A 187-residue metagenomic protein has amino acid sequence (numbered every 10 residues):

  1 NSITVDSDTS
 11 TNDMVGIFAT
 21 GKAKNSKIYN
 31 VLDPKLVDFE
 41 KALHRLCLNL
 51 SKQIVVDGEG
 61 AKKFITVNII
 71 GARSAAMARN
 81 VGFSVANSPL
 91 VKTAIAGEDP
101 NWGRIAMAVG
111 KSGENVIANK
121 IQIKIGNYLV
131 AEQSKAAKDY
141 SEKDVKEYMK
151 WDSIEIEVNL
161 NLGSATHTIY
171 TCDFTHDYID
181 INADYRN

Functional and structural regions predicted by a protein language model:
N1-N187: A structural signal for small-residue-enriched, beta-sheet-centric alpha/beta enzyme cores and oligomeric scaffold folds
